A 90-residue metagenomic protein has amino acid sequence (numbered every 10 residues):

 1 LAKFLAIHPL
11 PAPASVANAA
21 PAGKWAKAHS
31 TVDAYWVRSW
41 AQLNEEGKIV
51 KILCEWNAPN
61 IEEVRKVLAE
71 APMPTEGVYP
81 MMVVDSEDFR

Functional and structural regions predicted by a protein language model:
L1-I49, P59-E63, V83-R90: Short S/T/G/P-rich N-terminal loop/turn motif that feeds into the first structured element of a domain
K27, A71-Y79: A common structural junction motif
G47-K51, M73-E76: Short connector loops at helix/strand junctions that flank enzyme active sites, especially segments positioning acidic
L68: Short, flexible helix/strand-to-coil boundary loops that buttress conserved ligand/catalytic motifs in alpha/beta
